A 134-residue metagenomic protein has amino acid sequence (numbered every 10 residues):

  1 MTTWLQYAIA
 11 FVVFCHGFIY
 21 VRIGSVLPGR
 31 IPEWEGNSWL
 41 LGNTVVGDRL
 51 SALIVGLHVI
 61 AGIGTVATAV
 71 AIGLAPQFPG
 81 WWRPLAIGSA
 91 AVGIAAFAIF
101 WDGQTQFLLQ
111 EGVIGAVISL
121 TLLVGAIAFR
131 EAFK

Functional and structural regions predicted by a protein language model:
T2-K134: Membrane-interface extramembranous regions
